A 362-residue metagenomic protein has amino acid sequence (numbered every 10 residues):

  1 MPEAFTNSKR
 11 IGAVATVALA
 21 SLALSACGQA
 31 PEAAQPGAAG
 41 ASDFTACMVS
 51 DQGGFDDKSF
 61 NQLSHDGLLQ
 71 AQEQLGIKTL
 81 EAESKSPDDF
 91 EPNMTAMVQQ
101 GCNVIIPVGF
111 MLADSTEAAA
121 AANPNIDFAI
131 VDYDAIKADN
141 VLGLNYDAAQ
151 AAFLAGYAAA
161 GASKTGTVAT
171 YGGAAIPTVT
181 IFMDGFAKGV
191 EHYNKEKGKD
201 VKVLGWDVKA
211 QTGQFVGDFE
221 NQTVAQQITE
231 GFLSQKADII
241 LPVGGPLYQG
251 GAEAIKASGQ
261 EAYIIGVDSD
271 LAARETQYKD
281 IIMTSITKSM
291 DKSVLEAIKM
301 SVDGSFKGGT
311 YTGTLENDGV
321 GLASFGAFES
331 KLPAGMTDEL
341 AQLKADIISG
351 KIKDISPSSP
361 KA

Functional and structural regions predicted by a protein language model:
M1-A15: Bacterial N-terminal signal peptides that target proteins for export
A4, G28-A362: A residue-level marker of the well-folded mature domains of exported/periplasmic proteins
T16-A20: Core hydrophobic alpha-helical transmembrane segments of single-pass membrane proteins
S21-A26: C-terminal motif of bacterial Sec signal peptides marking the signal peptidase cleavage site
